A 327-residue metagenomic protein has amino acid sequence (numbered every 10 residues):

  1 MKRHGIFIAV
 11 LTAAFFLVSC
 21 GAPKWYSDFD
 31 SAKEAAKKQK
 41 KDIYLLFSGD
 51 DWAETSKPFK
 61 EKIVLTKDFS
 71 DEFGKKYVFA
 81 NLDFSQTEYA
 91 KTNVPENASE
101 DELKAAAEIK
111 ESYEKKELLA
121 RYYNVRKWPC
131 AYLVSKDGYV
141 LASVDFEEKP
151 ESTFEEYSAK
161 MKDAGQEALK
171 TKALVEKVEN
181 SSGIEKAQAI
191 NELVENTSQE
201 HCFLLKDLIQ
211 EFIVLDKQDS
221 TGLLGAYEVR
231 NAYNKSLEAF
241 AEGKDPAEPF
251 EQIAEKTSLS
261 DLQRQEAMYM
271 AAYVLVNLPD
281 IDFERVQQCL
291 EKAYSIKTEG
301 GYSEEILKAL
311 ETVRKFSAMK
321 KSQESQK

Functional and structural regions predicted by a protein language model:
P23-S27, S48-G49, V64-Y113: Thiol-based oxidoreductase modules, predominantly thioredoxin-like and allied folds used for disulfide exchange
Y26-I43, F73: A short beta-strand-turn-helix
Q39-S56, F79: Short active-site neighborhood of thiol/selenol oxidoreductases, capturing the structured segment around
V64, S99-Y113, L118-A168: Non-catalytic, surface beta->alpha helical segment in thiol-disulfide oxidoreductase systems
N81, E167, A232-K244, N277-D282 (+1 more regions): Alpha-helical linker/edge segments of TPR/alpha-solenoid repeat scaffolds and analogous pre-/post-domain helices
D145-L223: Thiol-/selenol-based redox modules, centered on thioredoxin-like and closely related oxidoreductase domains
D163-A168, S198-I209, E238-E251, D282-Q287: Helix-turn-helix repeat elements of alpha-solenoid scaffolds
S220-Y273, N277: Alpha-helical adaptor scaffolds
